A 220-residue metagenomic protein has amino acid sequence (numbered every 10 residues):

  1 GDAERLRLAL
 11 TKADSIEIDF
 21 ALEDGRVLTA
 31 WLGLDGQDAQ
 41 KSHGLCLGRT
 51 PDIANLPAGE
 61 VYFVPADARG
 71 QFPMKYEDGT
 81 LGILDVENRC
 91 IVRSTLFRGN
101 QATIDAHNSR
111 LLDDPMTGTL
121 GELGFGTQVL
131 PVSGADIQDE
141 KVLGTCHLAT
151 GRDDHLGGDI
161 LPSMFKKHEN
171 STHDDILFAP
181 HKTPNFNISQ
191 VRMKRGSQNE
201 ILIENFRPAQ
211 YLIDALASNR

Functional and structural regions predicted by a protein language model:
G1-G79, E87-N88, R93, A102 (+3 more regions): Active-site bordering "gate/hinge" segments that shape substrate access to catalytic or cofactor-binding pockets
D2-E4, A58, S109, V132-D136 (+1 more regions): Residue-level detector of functional hotspots within protein domains
I18, A135-R220: Charged, compositionally biased interaction regions
I53-G59, G121, Q128-P131, D159-I160 (+1 more regions): Low-complexity, flexible helical/coil segments
E60-F63, T127-A135, M164-K166: Noncatalytic linker/hinge segments flanking ATPase motor cores
I83: Hard-cation-handling environments
R93-D159: Dual-mode signal for accessory low-complexity, basic/Gly-rich regions
